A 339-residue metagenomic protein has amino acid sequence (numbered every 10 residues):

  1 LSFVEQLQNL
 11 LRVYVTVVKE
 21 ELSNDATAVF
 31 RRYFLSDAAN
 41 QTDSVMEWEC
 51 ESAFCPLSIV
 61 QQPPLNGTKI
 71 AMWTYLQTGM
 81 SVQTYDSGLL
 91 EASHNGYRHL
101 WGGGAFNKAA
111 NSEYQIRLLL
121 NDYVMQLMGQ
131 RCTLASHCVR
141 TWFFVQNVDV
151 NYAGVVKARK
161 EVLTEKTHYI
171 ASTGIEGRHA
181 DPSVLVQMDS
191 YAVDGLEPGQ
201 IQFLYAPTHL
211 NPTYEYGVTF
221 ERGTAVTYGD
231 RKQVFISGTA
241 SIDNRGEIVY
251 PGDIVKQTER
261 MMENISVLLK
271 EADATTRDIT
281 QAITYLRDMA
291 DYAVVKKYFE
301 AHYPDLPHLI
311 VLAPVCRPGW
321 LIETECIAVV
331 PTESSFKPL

Functional and structural regions predicted by a protein language model:
L1-T280, Y285-L339: N-terminal presequence-like segments and the immediate start of the first folded domain
